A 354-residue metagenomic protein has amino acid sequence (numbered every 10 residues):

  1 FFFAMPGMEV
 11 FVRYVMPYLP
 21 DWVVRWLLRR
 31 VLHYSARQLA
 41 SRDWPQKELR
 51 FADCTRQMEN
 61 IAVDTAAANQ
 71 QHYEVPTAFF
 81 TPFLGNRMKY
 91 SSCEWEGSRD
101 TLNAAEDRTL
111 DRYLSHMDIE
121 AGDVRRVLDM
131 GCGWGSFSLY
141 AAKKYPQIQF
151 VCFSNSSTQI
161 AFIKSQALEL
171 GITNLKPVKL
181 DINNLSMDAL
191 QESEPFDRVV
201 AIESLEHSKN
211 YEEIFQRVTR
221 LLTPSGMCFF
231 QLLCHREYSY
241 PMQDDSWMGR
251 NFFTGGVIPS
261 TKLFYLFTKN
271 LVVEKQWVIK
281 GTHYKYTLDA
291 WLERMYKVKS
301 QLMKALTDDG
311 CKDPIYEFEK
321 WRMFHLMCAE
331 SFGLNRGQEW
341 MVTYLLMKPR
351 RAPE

Functional and structural regions predicted by a protein language model:
F2-A67, P353-E354: N-terminal accessory segments
Q38-M117: Conserved Class I S-adenosyl-L-methionine-dependent methyltransferase catalytic core
G122-G133: Conserved class I S-adenosyl-L-methionine
W134-P146: Conserved SAM-binding loop of SAM-dependent methyltransferases across substrates and taxa, primarily the Class I
S186-V199: A short acidic, Gly/Pro-enriched loop at the edge of an enzyme's catalytic core that lines a small-molecule cofactor
E212-P224: A short glycine-rich, Lys/Arg-flanked "PGG" loop and its adjoining helix->strand segment in the class I
S225-L233: Conserved beta-strand signature within the Rossmann-like core of class I S-adenosyl-L-methionine
C234-R236, Y240-V342, K348-R351: Substrate-binding/catalytic lobe of Class I Rossmann-like enzymes that use SAM or dcSAM, i.e., the mid-to-C-terminal
